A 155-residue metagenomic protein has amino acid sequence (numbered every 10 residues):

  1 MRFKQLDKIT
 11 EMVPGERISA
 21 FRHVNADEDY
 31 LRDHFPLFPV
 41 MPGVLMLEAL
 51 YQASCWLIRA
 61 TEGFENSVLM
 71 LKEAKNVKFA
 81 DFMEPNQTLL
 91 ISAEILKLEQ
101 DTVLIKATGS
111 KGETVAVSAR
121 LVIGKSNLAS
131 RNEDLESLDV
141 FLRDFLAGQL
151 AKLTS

Functional and structural regions predicted by a protein language model:
M1-M41, M46: Catalytic strand-loop segment that frames the active site of acyl-thioester-processing enzymes
F3-Q5, L89, V103: Hydrophobic core residues within well-ordered beta-strands of beta-rich domains
L6, L71-A74, S118: Hydrophobic residues on conserved beta-strands that form the core of alpha/beta folds
D7-T10, K75, A80, S92-L96 (+1 more regions): Conserved positions in beta-strands of structured domains
G15, P85, L96-S155: HotDog/MaoC-like acyl-thioester-processing domains
F21, S92, K106-T108: Beta-strand residues in well-ordered beta-sheet regions across diverse protein folds
P39-R59: Short, well-structured hydrophobic secondary-structure segments
S54-L90, G124-S126: Hydrophobic beta-strand-centered segment that forms part of the acyl-chain substrate-binding groove
